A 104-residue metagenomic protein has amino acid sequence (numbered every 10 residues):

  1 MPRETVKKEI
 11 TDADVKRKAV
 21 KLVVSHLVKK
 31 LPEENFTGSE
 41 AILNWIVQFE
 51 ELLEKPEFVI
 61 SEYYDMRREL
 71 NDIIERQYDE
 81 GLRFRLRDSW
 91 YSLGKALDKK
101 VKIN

Functional and structural regions predicted by a protein language model:
M1-I46, G94-V101: Short terminal alpha-helical segments
K8-V15, F58-E75: Short cationic/low-complexity microdomains
R17-K21, R68-N104: Amphipathic alpha-helical binding modules
S25, S39, S61, D65 (+1 more regions): Generic serine detector
K30-I42, E54-S61, E75-R85: Charged, low-complexity interaction regions
L52-K55, A96: Amphipathic, soluble alpha-helical interaction motifs
